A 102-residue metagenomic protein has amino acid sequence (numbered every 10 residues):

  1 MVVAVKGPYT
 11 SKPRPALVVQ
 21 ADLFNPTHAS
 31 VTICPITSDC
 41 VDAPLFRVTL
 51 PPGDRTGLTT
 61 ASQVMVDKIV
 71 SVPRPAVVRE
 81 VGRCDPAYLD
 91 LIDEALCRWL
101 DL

Functional and structural regions predicted by a protein language model:
M1-L102: Conserved functional hotspots at enzyme active or ligand-binding sites that engage polyanionic ligands
